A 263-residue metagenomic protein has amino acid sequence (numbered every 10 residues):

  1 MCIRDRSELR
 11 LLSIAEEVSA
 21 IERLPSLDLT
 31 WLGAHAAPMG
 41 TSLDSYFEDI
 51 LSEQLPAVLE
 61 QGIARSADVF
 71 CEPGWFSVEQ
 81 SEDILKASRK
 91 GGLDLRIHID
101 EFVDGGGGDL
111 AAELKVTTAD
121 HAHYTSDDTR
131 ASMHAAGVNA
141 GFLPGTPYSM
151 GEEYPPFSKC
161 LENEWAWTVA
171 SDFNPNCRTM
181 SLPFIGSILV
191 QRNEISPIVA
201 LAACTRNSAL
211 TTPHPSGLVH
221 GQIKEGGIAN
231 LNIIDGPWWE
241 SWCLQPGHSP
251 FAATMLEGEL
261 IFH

Functional and structural regions predicted by a protein language model:
R4-G106: Metal-coordinating catalytic core of metallo-dependent amide/deamination hydrolases
W31-A34, F70-E72, I99, H121-A122 (+3 more regions): Fold-independent oxyanion-binding glycine-rich loops and adjacent beta-strand/coil segments at enzyme active sites
S66-V69, T118, L231, A253: Well-ordered beta-strand positions
D94, D104-Q222, I234, W238-W239 (+2 more regions): Active-site-adjacent C-terminal substructures of enzyme catalytic domains
G226-A229: Loop/turn positions that initiate beta-strands
P250-H263: Short peripheral tails and domain-boundary helices/loops at the edges of structured domains
